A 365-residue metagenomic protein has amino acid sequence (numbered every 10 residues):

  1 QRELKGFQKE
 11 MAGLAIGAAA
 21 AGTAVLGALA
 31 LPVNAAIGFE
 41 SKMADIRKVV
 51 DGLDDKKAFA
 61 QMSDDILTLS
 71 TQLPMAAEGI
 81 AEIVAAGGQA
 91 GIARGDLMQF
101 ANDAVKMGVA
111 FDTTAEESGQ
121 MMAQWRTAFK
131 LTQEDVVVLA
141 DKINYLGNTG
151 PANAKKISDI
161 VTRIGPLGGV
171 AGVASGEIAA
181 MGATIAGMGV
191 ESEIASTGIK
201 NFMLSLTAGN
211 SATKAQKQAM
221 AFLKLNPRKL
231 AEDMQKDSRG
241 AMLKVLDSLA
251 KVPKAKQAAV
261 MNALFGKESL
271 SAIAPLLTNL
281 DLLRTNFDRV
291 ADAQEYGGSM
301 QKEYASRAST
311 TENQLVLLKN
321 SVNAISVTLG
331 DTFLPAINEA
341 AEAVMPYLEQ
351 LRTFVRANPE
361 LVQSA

Functional and structural regions predicted by a protein language model:
Q1-F39, A86, A212, A219-M220 (+2 more regions): Preference for small-residue-rich
A20-T71, A81-Q89, M98-F111, E117-G150 (+8 more regions): Small-residue helix-packing and pore-constriction motifs in hydrophobic alpha-helices
L29, G189-S196, S238, K256 (+2 more regions): Hydrophobic, low-dielectric interface segments
D51, D112, A186, L204 (+5 more regions): Alpha-solenoid HEAT/Armadillo repeat architecture
A60, T162, A259-A263, A305 (+1 more regions): Short, charged, amphipathic alpha-helical segments
L73-A76: N-terminal glycine-rich anion-binding loops that anchor highly charged ligand groups
A152-N153, E360: Membrane-interfacial loop-to-helix junctions in multi-pass transporters
A221, L225-Q235, R239-N323: Hydrophobic, often aromatic-rich secondary-structure segments at membrane interfaces
